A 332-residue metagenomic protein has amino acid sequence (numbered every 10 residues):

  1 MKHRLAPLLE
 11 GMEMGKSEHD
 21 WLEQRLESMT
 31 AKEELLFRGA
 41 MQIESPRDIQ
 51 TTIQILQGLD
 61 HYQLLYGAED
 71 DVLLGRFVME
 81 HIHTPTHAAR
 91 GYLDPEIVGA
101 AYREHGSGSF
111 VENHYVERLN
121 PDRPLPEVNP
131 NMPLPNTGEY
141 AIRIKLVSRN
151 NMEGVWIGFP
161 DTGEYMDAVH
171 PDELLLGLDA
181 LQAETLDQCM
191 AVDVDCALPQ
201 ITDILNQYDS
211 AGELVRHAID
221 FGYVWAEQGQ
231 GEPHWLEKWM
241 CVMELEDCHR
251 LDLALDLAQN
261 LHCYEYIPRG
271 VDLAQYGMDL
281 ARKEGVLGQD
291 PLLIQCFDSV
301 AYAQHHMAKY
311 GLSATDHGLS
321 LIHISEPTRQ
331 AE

Functional and structural regions predicted by a protein language model:
M1, G138-D179: N-terminal ordered "arm"
M1, L22, F37, T52 (+6 more regions): Generic structural hydrophobic/aromatic packing signal, biased to beta-strands
M1, S28, E34-L36, A40-M79 (+1 more regions): Phosphate/anion-contacting hairpin/loop surfaces
K2-A40, M166-V242: Structured domain cores in non-transmembrane regions
D20, Q24, G39, Q54 (+9 more regions): Charged/polar, solvent-exposed surface patches and flexible loops
S45-D48, G67-A141, S148-G154, V271 (+1 more regions): Extended, well-ordered protein cores
I322-E326, Q330-E332: Single conserved hydrophobic/aromatic residue that forms the stacking wall/gate of nucleotide- or nucleobase-binding
